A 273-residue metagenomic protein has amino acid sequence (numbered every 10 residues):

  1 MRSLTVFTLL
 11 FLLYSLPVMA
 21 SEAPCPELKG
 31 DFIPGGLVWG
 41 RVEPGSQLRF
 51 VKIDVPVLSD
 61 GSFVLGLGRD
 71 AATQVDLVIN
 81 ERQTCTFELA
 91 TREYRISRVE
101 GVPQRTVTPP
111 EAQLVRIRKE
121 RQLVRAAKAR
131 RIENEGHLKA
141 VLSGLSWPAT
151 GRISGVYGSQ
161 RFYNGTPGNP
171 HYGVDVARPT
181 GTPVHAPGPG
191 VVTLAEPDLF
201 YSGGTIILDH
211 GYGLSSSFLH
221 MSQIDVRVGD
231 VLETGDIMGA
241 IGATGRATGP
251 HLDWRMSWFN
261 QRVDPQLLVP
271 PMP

Functional and structural regions predicted by a protein language model:
M1-L4: Positively charged n-region of N-terminal signal peptides that target proteins for export
S15-P17: N-terminal signal peptide c-region/cleavage motif recognized by signal peptidases
A20-R95: Cationic-aromatic interfacial patches
T86-S202: Surface-exposed, glycine-biased beta-strand/turn segments
V156, P179, A195, M221-I224 (+1 more regions): Residue-level recognition of beta-strand microenvironments
P183-L194, V226-I241: Short, well-structured beta-strand-loop connectors
P187-S222, P250-R255: Zn2+-dependent peptidoglycan hydrolase active-site motif and core
D230-P250, W254-P273: Extended, charge-rich intrinsically disordered regulatory tails
